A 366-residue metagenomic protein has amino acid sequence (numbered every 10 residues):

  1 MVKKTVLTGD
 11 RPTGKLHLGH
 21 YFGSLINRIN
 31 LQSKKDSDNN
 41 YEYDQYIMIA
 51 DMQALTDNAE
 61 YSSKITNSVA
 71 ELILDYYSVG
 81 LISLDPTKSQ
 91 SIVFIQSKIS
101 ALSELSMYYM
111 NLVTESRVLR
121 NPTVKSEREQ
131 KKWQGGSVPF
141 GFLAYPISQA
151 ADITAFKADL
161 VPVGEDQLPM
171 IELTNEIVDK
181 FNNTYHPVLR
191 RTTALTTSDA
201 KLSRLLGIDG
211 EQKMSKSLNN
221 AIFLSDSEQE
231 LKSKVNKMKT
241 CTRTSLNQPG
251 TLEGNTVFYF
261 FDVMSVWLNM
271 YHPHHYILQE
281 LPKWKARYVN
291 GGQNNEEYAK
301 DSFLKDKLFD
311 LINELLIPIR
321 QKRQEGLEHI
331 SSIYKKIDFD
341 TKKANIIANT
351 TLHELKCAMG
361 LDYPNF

Functional and structural regions predicted by a protein language model:
M1-V2, F366: Eukaryotic N-terminal low-complexity, Ser/Thr- and Lys/Arg-rich leader segments that predominantly function as
V2-A150, L268, E314, R320 (+1 more regions): N-terminal Rossmann-like or analogous alpha/beta NTP/dinucleotide-binding catalytic cores that position adenine
D10, R28, Q45, D75 (+10 more regions): Functionally constrained cores in energy, signaling, and assembly domains
P12, T56, E60, V161 (+3 more regions): Short coil/turn segments at secondary-structure junctions
L16-L25, D44-Y46, D51, E60-L72 (+6 more regions): Structured ligand/cofactor/substrate-binding pocket environments in proteins
H20, P169, N175-F366: Conserved nucleotide- and phosphate/pyrophosphate-binding catalytic cores in adenylate/nucleotidyl-handling enzymes
R120-T123, A158, K216-S217: A short secondary-structure junction signal
